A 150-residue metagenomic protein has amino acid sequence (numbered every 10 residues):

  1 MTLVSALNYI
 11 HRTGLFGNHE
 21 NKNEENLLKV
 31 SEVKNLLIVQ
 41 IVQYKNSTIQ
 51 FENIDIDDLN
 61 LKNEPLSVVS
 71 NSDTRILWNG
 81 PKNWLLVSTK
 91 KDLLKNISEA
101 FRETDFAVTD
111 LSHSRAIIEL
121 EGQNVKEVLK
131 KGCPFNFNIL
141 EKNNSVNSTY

Functional and structural regions predicted by a protein language model:
M1-Y150: Basic, glycine/lysine-rich polyanion-binding surfaces/domains
